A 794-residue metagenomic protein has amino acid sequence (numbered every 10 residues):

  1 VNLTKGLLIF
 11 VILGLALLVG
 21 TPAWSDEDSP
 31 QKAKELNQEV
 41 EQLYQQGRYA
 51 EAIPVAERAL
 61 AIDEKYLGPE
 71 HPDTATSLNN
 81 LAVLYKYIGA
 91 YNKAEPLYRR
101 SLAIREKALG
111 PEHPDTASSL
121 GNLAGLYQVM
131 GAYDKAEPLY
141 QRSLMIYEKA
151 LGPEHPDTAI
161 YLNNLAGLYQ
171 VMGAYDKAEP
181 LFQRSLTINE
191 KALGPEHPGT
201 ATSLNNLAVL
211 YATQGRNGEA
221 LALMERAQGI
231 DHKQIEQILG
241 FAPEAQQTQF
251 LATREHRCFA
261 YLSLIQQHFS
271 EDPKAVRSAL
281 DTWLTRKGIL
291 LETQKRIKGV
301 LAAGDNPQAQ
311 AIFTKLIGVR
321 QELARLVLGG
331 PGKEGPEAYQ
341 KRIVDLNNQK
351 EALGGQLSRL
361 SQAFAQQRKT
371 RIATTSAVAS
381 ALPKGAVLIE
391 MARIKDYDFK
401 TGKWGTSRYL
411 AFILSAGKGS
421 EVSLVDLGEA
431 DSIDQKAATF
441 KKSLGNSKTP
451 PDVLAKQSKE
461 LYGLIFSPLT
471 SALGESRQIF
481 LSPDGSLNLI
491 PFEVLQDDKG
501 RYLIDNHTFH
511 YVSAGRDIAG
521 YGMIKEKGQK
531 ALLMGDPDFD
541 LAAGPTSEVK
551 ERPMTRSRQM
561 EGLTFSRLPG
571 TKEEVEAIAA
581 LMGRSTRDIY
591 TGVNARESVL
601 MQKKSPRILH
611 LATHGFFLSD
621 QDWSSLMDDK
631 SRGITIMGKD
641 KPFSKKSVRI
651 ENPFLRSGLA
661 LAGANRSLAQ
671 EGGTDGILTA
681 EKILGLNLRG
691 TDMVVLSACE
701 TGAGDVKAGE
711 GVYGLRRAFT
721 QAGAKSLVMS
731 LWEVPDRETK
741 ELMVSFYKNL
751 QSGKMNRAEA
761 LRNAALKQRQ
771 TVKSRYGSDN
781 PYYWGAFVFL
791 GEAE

Functional and structural regions predicted by a protein language model:
L8-L18: Bacterial N-terminal signal peptides
W24-L67, D73, N80: N-terminal segments that cap or nucleate solenoid repeat domains
E27-D28, G68-D73, L109-D115, K149-T158 (+6 more regions): Acidic, Ser/Thr-rich low-complexity linear motifs
K34-Q45, P72-Y87, P114-V129, P156-V171 (+3 more regions): Conserved alpha-helical positions within TPR/SEL1-like repeat arrays
G288, K341, N348, A352-E794: Catalytic cores of enzymes
